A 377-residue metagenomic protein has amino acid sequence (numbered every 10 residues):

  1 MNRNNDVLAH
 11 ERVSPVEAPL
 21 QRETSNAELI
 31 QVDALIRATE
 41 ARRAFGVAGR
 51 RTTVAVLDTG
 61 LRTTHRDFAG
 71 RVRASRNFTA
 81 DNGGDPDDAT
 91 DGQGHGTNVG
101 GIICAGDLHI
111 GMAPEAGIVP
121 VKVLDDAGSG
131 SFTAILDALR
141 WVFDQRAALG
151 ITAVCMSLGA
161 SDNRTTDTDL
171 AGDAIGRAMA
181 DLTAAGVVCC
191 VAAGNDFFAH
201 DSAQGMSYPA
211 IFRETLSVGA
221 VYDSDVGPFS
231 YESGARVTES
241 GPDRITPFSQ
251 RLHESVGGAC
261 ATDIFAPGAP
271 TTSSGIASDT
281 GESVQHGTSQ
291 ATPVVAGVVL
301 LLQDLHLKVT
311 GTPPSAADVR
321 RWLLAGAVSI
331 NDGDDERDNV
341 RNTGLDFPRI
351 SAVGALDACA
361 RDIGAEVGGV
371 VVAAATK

Functional and structural regions predicted by a protein language model:
M1-T53, R66-D67, F229-D243, V367 (+1 more regions): Protease zymogen maturation seam
N4, V13, V56-G60, I102-D107 (+10 more regions): Active-site-proximal beta-strand/loop segments in catalytic clefts of secreted hydrolases
S14, Q31, L149-L158, D304-K377: C-terminal subdomain of the subtilisin-like protease fold in secreted/lumenal serine endopeptidases
E40-R76, D85-A134, A147-A153, I211-T215 (+3 more regions): Subtilisin-like serine protease catalytic core
A48, G106, V123-E214, Y222-G227 (+4 more regions): Substrate-binding/access-modulating region of protease and related hydrolase catalytic domains
D58, S207-D304: Extracellular S/T/G-rich loop segment that most often corresponds to the catalytic His/Ser-adjacent loop
G83-A89, R164, S202-A203, F229-I245 (+1 more regions): Surface-exposed intrinsically disordered loops and tails
N98-I102, D137, P293-L301: Short amphipathic alpha-helical face segments that pack within enzyme cores and frequently flank/anchor catalytic
